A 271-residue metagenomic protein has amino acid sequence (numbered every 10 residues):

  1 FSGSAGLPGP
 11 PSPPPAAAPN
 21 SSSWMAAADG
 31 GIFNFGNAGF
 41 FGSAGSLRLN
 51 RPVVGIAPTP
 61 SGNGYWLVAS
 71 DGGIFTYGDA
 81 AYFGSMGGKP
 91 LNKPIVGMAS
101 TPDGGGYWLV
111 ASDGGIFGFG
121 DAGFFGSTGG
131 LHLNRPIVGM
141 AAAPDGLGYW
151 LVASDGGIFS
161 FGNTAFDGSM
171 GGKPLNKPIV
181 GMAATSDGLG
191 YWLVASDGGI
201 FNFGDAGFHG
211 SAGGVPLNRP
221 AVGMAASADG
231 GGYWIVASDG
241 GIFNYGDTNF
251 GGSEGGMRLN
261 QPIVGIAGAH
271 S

Functional and structural regions predicted by a protein language model:
F1-S271: Trp/Gly-enriched beta-strand/coil motifs that build multi-repeat beta-propeller-like domains and related W-rich binding
